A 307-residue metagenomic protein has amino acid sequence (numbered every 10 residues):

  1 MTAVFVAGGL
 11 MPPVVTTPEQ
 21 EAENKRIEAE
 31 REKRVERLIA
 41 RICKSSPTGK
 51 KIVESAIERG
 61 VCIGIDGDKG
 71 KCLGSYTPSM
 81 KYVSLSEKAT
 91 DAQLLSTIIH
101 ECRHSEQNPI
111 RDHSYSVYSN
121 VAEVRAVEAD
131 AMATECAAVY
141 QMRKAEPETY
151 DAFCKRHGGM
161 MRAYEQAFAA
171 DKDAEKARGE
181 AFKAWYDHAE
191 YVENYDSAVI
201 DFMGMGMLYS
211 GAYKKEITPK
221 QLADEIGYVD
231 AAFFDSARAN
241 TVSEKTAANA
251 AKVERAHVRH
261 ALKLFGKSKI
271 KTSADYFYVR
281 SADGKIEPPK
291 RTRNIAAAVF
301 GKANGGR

Functional and structural regions predicted by a protein language model:
M1-V14, A131, R291, I295-R307: Non-Sec secretion/translocation targeting segments of pathogen effectors
T2-G64: A metal-dependent hydrolase signature that marks the N-terminal structural subdomain at the beginning of catalytic folds
L38-A40, S84-A92, V117-A126: Second-shell loop/turn segments in exported
R41, S45, S105-P109, T134-A145: Structured segments of extracytoplasmic/periplasmic soluble domains in secreted or envelope-associated proteins
E54-S84, A89: Catalytic zinc-binding patch centered on the HExxH motif and its immediate surroundings that defines zinc-dependent
L95-P109: Active-site recognition of the HExxH zinc-binding catalytic motif
V117-M160: Post-HExxH zinc-binding segment in Zn-dependent metallohydrolases
A169-R307: Pan-zinc metallopeptidase signature
